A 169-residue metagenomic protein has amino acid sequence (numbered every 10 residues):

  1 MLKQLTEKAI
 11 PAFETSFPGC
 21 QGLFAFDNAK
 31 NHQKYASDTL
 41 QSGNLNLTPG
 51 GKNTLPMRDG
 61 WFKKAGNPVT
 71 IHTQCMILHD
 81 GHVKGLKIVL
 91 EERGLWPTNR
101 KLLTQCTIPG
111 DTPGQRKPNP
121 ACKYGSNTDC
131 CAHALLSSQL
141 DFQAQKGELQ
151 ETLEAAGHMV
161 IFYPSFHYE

Functional and structural regions predicted by a protein language model:
M1-E169: Short functional hotspots at interaction and active-site rims
